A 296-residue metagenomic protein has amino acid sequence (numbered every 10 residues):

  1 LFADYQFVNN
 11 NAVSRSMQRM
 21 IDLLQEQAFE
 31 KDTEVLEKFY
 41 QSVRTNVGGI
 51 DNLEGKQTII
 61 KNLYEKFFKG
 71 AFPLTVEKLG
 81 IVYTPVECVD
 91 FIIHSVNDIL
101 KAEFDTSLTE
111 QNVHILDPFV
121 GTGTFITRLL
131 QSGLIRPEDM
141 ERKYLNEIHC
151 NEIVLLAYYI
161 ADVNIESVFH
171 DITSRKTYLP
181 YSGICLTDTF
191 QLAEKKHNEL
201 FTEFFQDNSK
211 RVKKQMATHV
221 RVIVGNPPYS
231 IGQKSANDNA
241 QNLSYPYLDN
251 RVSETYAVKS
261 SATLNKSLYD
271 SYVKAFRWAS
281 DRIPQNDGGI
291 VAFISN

Functional and structural regions predicted by a protein language model:
L1-Y83, F169, T173-Y181: Non-catalytic, mostly N-terminal accessory regions of nucleic-acid modification and defense proteins
G55, F67-N296: SAM-dependent methyltransferase catalytic region
